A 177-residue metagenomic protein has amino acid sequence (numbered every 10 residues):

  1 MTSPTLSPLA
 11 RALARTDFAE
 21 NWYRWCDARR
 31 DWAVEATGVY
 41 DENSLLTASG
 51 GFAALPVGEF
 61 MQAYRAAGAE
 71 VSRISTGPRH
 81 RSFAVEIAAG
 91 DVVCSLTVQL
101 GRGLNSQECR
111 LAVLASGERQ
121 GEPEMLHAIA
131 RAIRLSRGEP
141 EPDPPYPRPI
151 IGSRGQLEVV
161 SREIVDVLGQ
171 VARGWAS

Functional and structural regions predicted by a protein language model:
M1-E59, S72-S95, R102-S177: Intrinsically disordered, low-complexity regulatory regions enriched in serine/threonine/proline and acidic residues
Y64-R73: Short aromatic/hydrophobic-glycine micro-motifs
